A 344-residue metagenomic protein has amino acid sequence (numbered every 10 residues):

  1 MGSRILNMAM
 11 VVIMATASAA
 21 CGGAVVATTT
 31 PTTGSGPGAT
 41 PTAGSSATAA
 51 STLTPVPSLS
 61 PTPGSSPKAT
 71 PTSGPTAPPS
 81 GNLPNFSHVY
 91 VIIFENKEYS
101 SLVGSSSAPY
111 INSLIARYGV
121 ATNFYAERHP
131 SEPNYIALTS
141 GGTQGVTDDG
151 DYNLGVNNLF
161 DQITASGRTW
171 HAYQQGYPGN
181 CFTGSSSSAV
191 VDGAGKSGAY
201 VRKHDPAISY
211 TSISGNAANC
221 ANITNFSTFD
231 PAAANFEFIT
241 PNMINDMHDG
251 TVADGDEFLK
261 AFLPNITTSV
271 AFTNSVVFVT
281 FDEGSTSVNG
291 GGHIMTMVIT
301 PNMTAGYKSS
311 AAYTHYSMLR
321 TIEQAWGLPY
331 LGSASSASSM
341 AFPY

Functional and structural regions predicted by a protein language model:
M1-A9: Bacterial N-terminal signal peptides that target proteins for export
M10-M14: Hydrophobic helical h-region of N-terminal Sec-dependent signal peptides in bacterial secretory/periplasmic proteins
A17-A20: C-terminal motif of bacterial Sec signal peptides marking the signal peptidase cleavage site
G22-V26, G34-G38, A50, V56-Y344: N-terminal pro-sequences and low-complexity stem/linker regions of secreted or lumenal proteins
T42: Secreted glycan hydrolases and related glycan-binding modules that recognize and/or cleave
